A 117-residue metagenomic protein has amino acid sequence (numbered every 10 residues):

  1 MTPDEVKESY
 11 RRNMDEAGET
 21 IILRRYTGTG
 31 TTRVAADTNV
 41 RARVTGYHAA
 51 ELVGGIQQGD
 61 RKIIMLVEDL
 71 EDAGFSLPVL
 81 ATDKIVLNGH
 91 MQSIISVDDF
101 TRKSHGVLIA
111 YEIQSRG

Functional and structural regions predicted by a protein language model:
M1-I21: N-terminal intrinsically disordered, low-complexity, charge/repeat-rich segments that act as generic
T2, I22, T27-G117: Short, conserved turn/kink motifs that form compact alpha/beta structural patches or helix kinks used as
